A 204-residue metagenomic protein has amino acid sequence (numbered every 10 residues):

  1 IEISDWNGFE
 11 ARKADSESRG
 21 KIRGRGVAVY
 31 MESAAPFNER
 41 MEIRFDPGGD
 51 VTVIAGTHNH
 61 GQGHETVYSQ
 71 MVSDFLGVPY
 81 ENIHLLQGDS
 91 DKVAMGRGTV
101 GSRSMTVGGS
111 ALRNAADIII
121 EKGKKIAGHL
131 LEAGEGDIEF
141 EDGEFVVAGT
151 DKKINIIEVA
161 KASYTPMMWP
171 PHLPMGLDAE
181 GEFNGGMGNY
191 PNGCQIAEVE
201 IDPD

Functional and structural regions predicted by a protein language model:
I1-L76, G88-D204: Cofactor-centric catalytic regions
V78-Y80: N-terminal structural subdomain of ketosynthase/condensing enzymes
I83: Short conserved active-site loop signatures built around small residues
